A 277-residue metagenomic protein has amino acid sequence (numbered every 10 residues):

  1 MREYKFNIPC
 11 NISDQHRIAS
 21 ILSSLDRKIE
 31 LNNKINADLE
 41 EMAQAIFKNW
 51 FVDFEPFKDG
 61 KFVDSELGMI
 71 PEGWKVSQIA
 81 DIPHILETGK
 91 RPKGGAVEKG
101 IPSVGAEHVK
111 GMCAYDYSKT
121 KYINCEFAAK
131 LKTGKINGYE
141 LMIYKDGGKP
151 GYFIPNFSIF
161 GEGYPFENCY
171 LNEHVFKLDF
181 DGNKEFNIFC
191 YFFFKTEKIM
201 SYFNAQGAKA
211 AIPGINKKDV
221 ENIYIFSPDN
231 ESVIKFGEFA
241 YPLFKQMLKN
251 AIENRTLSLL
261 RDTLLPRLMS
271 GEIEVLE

Functional and structural regions predicted by a protein language model:
M1-H16, F166-F176, F203-I234: A short glycine-rich beta-alpha junction/loop motif
N7-D53, F57-K90, N222, F226 (+1 more regions): Non-catalytic DNA-recognition/assembly elements of restriction-modification systems
F57-K61, P92-K99, S118-K119, N204-G207: Short coil/turn segments at secondary-structure boundaries
A80-G95, E107-Y144, G148-G151: Sequence-specific dsDNA recognition surfaces
H84, V109-G111, G148-P150, Y164 (+3 more regions): Short, glycine-/Ser/Thr-/acidic-enriched flexible segments
K110-K121, Y144-L171, I188-F192, S201-Q206: Short, ligand-facing micro-motifs at secondary-structure edges
F180-K198: Glycine- and charge-enriched low-complexity intrinsically disordered segments
